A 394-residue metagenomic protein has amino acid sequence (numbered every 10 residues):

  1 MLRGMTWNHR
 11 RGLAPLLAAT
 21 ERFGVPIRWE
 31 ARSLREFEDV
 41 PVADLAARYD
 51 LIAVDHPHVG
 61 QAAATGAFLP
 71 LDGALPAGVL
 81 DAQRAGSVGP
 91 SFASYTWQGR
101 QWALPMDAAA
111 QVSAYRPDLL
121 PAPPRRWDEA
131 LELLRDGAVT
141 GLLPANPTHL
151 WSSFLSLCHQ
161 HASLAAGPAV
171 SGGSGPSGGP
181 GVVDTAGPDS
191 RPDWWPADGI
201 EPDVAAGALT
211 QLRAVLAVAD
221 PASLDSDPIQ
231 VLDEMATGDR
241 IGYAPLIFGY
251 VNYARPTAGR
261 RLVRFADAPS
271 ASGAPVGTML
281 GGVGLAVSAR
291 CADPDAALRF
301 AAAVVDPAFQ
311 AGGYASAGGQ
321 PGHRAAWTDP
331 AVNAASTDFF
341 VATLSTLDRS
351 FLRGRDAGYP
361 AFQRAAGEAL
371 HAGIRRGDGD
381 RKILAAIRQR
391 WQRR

Functional and structural regions predicted by a protein language model:
M1-H58, R393-R394: Conserved N-terminal structural module of periplasmic/extracytoplasmic solute-binding proteins
V59-V112: Hinge/lid segment of periplasmic solute-binding proteins
L104, E129-G175, G179-A197: Extracytoplasmic/periplasmic solute-binding protein
V170-G173, D184-S226: Glycine-centered hinge/linker elements that transmit conformational signals in sensory and ligand-binding systems
A217-C291: Extracytoplasmic/periplasmic substrate-binding proteins
V283-G319: Bilobed periplasmic-binding protein/Venus flytrap-like ligand-binding cleft at the lobe interface of extracytoplasmic
A315-A365: Long, aromatic- and glycine/proline-rich binding clefts that accommodate carbohydrate-like moieties
T346-R394: Conserved C-terminal helix/tail region of periplasmic/extracytoplasmic solute-binding proteins
